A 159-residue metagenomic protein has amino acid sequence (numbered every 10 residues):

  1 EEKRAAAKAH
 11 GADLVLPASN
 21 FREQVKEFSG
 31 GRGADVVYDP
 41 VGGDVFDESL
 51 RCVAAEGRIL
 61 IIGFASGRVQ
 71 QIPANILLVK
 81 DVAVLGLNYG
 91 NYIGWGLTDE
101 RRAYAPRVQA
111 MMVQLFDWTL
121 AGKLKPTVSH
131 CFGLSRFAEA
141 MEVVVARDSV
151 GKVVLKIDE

Functional and structural regions predicted by a protein language model:
E1-V45: Adenosine-nucleotide cofactor-binding segment
A12, G33-A34, L77, L124 (+1 more regions): Local beta-strand N-terminus motif with an aromatic residue
L16-A18, D35-D39, I62-G63, Y104 (+1 more regions): Glycine- and other small-residue-rich loops at beta-strand/loop junctions that grip anionic moieties
Q24, V36, E48, A110 (+2 more regions): Alpha-helical elements of Rossmann-like donor-binding domains used by nucleotide-donor carbohydrate transfer enzymes
G30, A54, V145-S149: Short conserved AdoMet
D44-K123, K156-E159: Glycine-rich phosphate-binding loop and adjacent beta-alpha segment of Rossmann(oid) nucleotide-cofactor-binding
F116, L120-C131, A138-E159: C-terminal capping/lid region of NAD(P)-dependent oxidoreductase domains
